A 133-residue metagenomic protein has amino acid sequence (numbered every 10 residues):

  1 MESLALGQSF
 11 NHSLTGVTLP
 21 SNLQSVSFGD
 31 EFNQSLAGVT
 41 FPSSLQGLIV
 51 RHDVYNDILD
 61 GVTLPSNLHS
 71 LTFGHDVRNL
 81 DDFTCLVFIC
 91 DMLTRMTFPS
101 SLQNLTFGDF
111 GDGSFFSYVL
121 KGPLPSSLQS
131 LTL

Functional and structural regions predicted by a protein language model:
M1-S3, L19-S25, F41-G47, L64-S70 (+3 more regions): Leucine-rich repeat
A5-H12, S27-Q34, I49-I58, T72-D82 (+3 more regions): Concave beta-strand-loop units of leucine-rich repeat
Q8, T18-S21, T40-S43, D53 (+5 more regions): Compositionally biased non-globular segments, especially hydrophobic aliphatic-rich helices of signal peptides
S13-L19, S35-F41, I58-L64, D81-D82 (+2 more regions): Short, T/G/N/S-enriched strand-turn elements that build extracellular solenoid repeat scaffolds
